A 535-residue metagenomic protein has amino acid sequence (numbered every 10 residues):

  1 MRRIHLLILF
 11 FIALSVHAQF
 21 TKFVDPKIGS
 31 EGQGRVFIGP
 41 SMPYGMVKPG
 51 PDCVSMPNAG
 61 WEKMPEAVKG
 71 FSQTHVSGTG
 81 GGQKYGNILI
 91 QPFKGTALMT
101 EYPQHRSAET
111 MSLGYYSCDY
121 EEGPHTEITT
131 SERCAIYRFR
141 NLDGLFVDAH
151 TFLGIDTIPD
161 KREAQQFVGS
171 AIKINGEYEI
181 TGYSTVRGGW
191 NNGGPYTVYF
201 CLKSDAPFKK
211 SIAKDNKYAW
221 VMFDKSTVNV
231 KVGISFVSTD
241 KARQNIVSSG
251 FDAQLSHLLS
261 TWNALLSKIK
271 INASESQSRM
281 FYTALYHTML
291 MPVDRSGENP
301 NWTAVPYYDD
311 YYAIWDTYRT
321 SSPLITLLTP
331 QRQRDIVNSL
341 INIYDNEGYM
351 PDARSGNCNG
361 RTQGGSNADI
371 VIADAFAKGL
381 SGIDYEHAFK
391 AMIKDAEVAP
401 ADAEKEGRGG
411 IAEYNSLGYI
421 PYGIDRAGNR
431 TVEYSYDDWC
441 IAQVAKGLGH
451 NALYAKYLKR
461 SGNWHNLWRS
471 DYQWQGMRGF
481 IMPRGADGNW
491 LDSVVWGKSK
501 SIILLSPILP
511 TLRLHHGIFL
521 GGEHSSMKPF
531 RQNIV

Functional and structural regions predicted by a protein language model:
M1-Q19: Bacterial Sec-dependent N-terminal signal peptides
Q19-I370, F376-V432, C440-N466, Y472-R478 (+2 more regions): Accessory carbohydrate-recognition regions in carbohydrate-active enzymes
D437: ATP-dependent phospho-/nucleotidyl transfer catalytic cores
